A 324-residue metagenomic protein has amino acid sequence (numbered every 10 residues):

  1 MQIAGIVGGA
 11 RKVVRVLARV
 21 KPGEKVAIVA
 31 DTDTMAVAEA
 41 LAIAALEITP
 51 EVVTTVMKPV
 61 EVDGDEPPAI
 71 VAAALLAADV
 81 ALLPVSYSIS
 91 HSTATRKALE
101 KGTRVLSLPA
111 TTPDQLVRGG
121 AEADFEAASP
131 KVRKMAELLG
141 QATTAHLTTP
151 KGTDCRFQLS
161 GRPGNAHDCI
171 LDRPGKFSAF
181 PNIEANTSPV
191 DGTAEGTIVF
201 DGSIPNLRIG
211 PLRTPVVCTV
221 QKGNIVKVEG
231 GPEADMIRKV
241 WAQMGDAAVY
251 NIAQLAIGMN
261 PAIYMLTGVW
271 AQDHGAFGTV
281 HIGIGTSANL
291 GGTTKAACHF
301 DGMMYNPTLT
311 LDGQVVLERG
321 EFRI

Functional and structural regions predicted by a protein language model:
M1-R208, R213, Q221, D246 (+1 more regions): Active-site bordering "gate/hinge" segments that shape substrate access to catalytic or cofactor-binding pockets
A142, E195, P215, I252 (+1 more regions): Short, surface-exposed beta-edge/turn micro-motifs
S160, G230-G231, G285, E321: Surface loops and adjacent helix of pleckstrin homology
I204-N206, E233-D235, A262-I263: Short, catalytically relevant binding-site loops at active-site mouths
P211-T214, G302-M304: Short, small/polar residue-rich loop motifs at catalytic or cofactor-binding pockets
T214-E233: Conserved SET/PR-domain catalytic core that frames the SAM/AdoMet-binding pocket
K227-G258: C-terminal, non-catalytic macromolecule-binding modules
A247-N306: Cysteine/selenocysteine-centered motifs that mediate thiol-based redox chemistry or coordinate metal-sulfur cofactors
